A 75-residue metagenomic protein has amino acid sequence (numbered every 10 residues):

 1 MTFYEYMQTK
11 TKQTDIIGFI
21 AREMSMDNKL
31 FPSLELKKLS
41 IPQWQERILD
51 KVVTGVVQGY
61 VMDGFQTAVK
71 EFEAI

Functional and structural regions predicted by a protein language model:
M1-R22, D27: N-terminal acidic leader/helix
T2-Y6, Q43-I48: A general alpha-helix detector
I16-I20, I41, I48, I75: Weak global preference for isoleucine
M26-F31, E46-I75: Ankyrin repeat (ANK) tandem alpha-helical domains that serve as protein-protein interaction scaffolds, prominent
E35-L36, S40: A Lys/Arg-rich helix-loop hairpin that forms a DNA/phosphate-binding surface
